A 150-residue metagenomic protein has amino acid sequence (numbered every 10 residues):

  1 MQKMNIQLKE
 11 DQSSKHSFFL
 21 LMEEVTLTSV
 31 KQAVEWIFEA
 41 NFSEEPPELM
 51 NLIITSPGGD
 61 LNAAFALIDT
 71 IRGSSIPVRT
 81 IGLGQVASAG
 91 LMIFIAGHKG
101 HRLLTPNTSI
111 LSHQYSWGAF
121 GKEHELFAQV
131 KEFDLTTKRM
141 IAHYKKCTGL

Functional and structural regions predicted by a protein language model:
M1-L150: Terminal-region recognition feature
